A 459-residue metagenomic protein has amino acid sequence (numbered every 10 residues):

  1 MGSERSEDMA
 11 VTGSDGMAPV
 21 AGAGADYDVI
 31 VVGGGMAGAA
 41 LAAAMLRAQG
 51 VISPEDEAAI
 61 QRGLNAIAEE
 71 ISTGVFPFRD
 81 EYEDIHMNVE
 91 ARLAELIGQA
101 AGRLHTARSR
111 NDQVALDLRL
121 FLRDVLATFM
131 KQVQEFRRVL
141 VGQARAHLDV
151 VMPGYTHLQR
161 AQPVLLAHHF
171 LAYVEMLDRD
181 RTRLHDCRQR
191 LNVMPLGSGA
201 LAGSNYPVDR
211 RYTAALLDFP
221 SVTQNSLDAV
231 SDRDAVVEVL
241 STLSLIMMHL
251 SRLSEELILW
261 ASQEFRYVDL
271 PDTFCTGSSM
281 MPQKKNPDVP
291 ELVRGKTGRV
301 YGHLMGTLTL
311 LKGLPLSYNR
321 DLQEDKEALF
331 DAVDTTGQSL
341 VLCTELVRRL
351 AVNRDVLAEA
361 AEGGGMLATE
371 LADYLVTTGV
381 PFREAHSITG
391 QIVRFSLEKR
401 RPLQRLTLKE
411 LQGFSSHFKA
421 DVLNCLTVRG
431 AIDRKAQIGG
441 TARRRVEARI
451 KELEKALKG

Functional and structural regions predicted by a protein language model:
M1-I30, A44, A48: Extreme N-terminal leader/targeting segments of oxidoreductases
A21, V230, E362-G363: Short helix-capping and inter-helix turn/linker motifs at the boundaries of alpha-helical repeat units
G33-M36: Glycine-rich Rossmann-fold phosphate-binding loop(s) that bind the pyrophosphate of adenine dinucleotide cofactors
L41-A42, Y173, I246, L371: Hydrophobic residues within alpha-helices that form the first helical element adjacent to the glycine-rich loop
A43, L96-A100, Q283-G459: Glycine-rich cofactor/substrate-binding loops
A43-G203, V208-A215, T276-S278, D288 (+4 more regions): A helix-coil-helix interface module used to build multimeric assemblies and to scaffold catalytic/cofactor sites
V51-I52, F219, V380, R401: Helix N-cap/coil-helix junction residues
V125-L126, R145, P153, Q159-G313 (+2 more regions): Charged, flexible cofactor/metal-binding loops and thiol motifs
